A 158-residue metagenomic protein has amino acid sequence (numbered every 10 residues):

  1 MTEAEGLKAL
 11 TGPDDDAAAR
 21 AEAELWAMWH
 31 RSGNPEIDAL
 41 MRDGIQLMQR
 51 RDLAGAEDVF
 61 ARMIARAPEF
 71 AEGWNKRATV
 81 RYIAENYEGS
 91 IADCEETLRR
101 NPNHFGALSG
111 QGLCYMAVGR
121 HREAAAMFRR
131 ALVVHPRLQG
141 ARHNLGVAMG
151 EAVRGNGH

Functional and structural regions predicted by a protein language model:
I37, A71-E72, Y87, F105-G106 (+1 more regions): Helix-start (N-cap) detector for alpha-helical repeat units in TPR-like alpha-solenoids, especially tetratricopeptide
